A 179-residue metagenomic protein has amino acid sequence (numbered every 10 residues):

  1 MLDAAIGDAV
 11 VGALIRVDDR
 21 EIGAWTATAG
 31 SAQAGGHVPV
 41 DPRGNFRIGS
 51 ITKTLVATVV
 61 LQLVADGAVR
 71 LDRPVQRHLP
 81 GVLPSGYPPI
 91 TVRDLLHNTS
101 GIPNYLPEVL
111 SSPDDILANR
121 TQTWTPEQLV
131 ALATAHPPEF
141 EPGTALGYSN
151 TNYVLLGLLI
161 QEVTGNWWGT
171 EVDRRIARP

Functional and structural regions predicted by a protein language model:
D3-P39, L71: A short, well-structured edge-of-sheet supersecondary motif
A29-Y148: Active-site-proximal loop and beta-strand segments within enzyme catalytic domains
V56-A57, N152-G157: Well-ordered alpha-helical segments within folded domains of soluble proteins
L63, G157-E162: Well-ordered alpha-helical scaffold segments within catalytic/enzyme domains
V172-D173: Short amphipathic alpha-helical segments
